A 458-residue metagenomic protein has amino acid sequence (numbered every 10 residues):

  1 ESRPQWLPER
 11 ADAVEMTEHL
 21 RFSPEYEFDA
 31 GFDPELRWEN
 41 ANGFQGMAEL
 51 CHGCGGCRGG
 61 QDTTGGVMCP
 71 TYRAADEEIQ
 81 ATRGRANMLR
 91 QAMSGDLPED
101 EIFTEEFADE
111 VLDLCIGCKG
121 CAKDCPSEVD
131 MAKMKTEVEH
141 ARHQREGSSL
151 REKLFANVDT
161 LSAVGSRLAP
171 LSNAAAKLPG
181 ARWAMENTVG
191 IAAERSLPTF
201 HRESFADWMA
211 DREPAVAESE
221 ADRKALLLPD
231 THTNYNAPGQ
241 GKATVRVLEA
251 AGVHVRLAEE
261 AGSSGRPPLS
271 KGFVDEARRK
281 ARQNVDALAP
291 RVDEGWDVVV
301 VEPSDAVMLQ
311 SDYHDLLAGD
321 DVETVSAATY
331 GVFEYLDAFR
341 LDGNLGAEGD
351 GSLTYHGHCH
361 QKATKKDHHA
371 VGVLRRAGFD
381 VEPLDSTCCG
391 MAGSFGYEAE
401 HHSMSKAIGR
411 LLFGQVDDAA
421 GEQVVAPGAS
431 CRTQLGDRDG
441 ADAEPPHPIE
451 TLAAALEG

Functional and structural regions predicted by a protein language model:
S2-A11: N-terminal and secondary-structure boundary signal
Q5, G59-D62, M68-T71, E77-Q80 (+6 more regions): Short helix/loop capping segments that flank catalytic or ligand/cofactor-binding pockets
R10-G165, R278-N284, E323, F379 (+2 more regions): Ferredoxin-type iron-sulfur electron-transfer modules in oxidoreductases and energy-metabolism complexes
K133-G458: Iron-sulfur cluster-binding electron-transfer modules in prokaryotic oxidoreductases
